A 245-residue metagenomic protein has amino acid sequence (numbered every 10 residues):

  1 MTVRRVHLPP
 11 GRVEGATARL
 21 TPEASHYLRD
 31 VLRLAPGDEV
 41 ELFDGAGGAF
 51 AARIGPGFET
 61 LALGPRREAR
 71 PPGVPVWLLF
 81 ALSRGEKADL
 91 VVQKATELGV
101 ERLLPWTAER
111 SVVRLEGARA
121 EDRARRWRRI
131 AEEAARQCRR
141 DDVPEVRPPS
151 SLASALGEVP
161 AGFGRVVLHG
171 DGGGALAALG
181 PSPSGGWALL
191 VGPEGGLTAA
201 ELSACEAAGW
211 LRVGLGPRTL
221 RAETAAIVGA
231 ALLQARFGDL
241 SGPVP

Functional and structural regions predicted by a protein language model:
M1-A69: N-terminal positively charged helical leader segments and presequences
M1-G15, P181-P183, A207, G238-P245: Short, low-complexity, intrinsically disordered N-terminal peptides in bacterial proteins
V40, V143-R147, R212: Generic structural signal for residues in well-ordered beta-strands
R66, E194-G195, P217-L220: Short, acidic/turn-prone active-site loops that include or flank metal/cofactor- and phosphate-binding residues
E68-V166: RNA substrate-binding interface of SAM-dependent RNA methyltransferases
G162-L202, L211-G214: Active-site/ligand-binding-proximal alpha/beta "capping" segment
A199-P245: Structured adenosyl-cofactor binding patch, chiefly the S-adenosyl-L-methionine
